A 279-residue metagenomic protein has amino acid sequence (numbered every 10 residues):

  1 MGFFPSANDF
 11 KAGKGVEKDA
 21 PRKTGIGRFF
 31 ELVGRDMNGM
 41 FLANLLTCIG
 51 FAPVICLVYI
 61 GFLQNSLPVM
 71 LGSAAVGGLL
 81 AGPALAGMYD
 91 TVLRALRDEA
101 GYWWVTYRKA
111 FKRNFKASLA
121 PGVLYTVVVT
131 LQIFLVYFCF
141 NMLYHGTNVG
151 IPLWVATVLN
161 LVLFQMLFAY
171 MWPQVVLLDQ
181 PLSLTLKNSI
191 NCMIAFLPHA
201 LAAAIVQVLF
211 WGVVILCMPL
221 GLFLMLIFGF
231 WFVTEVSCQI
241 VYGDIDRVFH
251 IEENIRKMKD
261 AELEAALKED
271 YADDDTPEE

Functional and structural regions predicted by a protein language model:
M1-Y137, N141-L143, G150, L167-A169 (+2 more regions): Helix-coil boundary and N-terminal low-complexity module in membrane systems
P152-F164: Alpha-helical transmembrane segments of multi-pass membrane proteins
